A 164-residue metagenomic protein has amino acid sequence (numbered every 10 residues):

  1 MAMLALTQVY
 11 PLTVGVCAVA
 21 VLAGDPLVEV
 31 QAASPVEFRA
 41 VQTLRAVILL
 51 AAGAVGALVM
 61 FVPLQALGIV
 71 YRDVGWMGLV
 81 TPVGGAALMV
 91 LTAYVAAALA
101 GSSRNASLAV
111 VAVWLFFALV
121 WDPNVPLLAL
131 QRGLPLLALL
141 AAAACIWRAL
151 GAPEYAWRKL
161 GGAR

Functional and structural regions predicted by a protein language model:
M1-V19, R45-V110, F116: Secretory targeting signals
V19-L49: Helix-loop-helix units of permease transmembrane domains in multi-pass membrane transporters, especially ABC
L22-A33, A86, L119-V120, P135-A138 (+1 more regions): A broad, low-amplitude sensor of folded, mature protein cores
P35-A46, G56, M60-Y71, I146-R164: Membrane-interface module
D73, L99-R164: Terminal transmembrane helical anchor/hairpin motif
